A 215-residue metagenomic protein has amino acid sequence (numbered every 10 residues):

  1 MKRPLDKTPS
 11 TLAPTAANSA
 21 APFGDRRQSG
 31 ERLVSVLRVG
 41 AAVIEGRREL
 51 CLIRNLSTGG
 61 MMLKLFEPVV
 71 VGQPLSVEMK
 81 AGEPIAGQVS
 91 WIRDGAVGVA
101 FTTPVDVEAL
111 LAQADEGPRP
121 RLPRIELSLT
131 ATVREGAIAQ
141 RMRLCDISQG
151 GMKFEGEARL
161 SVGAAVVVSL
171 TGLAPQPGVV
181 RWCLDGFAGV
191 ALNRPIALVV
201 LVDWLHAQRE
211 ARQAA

Functional and structural regions predicted by a protein language model:
M1-A215: Structured alpha-helical
